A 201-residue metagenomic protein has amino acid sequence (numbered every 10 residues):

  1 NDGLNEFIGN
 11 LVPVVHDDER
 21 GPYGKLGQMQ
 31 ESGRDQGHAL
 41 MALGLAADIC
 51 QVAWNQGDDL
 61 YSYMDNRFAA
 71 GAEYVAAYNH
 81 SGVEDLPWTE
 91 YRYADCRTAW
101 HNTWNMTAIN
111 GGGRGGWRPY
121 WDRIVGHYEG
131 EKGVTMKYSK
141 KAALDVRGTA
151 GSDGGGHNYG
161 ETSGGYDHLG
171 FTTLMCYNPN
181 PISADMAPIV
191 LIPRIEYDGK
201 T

Functional and structural regions predicted by a protein language model:
N1-L40: Active-site cradle of extracellular carbohydrate-active enzymes
I8, V12, Q51-W54, A76 (+1 more regions): Hydrophobic/aromatic-lined pockets within catalytic cores
V12, G44-V52, D58, R97: Long, structured stretches of catalytic cores involved in phosphate-ester chemistry, encompassing
D35-Q51, A70-A72: Well-ordered alpha-helical segments within folded domains of soluble proteins
G37, Q51-Y63, R67: Extended, compositionally biased non-globular segments
L60-K200: CBM-like carbohydrate-recognition segments
